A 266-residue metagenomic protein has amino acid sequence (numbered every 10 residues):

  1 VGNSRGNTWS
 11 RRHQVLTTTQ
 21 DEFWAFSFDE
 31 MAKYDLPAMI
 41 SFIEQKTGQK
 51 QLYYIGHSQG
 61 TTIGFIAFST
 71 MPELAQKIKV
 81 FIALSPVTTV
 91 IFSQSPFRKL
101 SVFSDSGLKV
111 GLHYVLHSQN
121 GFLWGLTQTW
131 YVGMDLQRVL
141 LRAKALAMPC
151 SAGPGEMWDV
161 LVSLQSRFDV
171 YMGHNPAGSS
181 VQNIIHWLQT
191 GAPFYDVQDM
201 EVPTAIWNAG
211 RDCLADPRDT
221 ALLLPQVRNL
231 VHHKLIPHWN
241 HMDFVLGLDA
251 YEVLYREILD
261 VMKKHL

Functional and structural regions predicted by a protein language model:
V1-R12, T18: Conserved alpha/beta-hydrolase
D21-K46: Alpha/beta-hydrolase active-site loop
Y34, A38, L52, G56-I66: Glycine-rich nucleophile elbow surrounding the catalytic serine of serine-hydrolase chemistry
Q45-K50, T61-T190: Alpha/beta-hydrolase-fold enzymes
T89, G210-A215: Acidic catalytic loop of the alpha/beta-hydrolase fold
D199-E201, A205-N208, D212: Short beta-strand/loop motif that positions the catalytic acidic residue of the alpha/beta-hydrolase fold
V202, D216-P225: Short alpha-helix in the alpha/beta-hydrolase fold that links the catalytic acid
L230-L266: Catalytic active-site module of serine/aspartate enzymes centered on a nucleophile-bearing elbow/loop
